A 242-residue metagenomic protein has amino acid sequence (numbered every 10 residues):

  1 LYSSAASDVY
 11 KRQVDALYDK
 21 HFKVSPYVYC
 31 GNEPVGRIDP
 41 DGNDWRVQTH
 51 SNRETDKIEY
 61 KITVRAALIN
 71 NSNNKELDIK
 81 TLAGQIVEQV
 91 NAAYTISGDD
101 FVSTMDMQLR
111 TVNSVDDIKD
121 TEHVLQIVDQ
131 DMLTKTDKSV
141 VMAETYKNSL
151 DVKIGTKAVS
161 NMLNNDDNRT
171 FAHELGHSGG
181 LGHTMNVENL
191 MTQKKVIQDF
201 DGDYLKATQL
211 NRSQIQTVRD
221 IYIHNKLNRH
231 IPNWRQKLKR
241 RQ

Functional and structural regions predicted by a protein language model:
L1-A6, Y10: Single conserved hydrophobic/aromatic residue that forms the stacking wall/gate of nucleotide- or nucleobase-binding
K11-A16: Blade-edge beta-strand/turn elements of extracellular beta-propeller and related beta-sheet repeat scaffolds
Y18, P34-V35, L181-M185: Acidic glycine-/aspartate-rich tracts in secreted/extracellular proteins
I38-D56: Polybasic, low-complexity binding patches
R53-K80: Fold-level signature of zinc-dependent metallopeptidase catalytic domains
L77-V187: Metzincin-family zinc-dependent endopeptidase catalytic domain
V152-S160, N165-D166, T184-Q242: Metalloprotease/metallohydrolase-associated module, dominated by Zn2+-dependent proteases
